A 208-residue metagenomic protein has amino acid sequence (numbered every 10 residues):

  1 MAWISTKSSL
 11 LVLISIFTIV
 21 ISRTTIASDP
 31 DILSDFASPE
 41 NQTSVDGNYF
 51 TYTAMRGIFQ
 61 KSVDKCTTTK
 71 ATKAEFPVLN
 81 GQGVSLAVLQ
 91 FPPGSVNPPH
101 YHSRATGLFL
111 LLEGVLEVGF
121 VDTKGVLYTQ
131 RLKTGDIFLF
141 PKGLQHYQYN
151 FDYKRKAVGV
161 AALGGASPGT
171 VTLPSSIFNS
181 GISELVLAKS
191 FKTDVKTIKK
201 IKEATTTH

Functional and structural regions predicted by a protein language model:
A2-I4, I32, F36, V126 (+3 more regions): Double-stranded beta-helix
W3-A87, F191, T197-H208: A short, N-terminal "cap"/entry segment at the start of jelly-roll beta-barrel domains of the cupin/DSBH fold
N80, H100-Y101: Short loop/turn motifs at secondary-structure junctions and domain boundaries
G81, D122-G143: Short acidic-glycine-tyrosine-enriched beta hairpin
L86-V88, F109-L110, H146: Conserved, well-structured core segments
P92-S95, H102-K124, T134: Glycine- and acidic-residue-biased ligand/ion/polar-headgroup-sensing regions
V96-P98, E117, D136-F138, G143-Y147: Histidine-centered metal-chelating micro-motifs
